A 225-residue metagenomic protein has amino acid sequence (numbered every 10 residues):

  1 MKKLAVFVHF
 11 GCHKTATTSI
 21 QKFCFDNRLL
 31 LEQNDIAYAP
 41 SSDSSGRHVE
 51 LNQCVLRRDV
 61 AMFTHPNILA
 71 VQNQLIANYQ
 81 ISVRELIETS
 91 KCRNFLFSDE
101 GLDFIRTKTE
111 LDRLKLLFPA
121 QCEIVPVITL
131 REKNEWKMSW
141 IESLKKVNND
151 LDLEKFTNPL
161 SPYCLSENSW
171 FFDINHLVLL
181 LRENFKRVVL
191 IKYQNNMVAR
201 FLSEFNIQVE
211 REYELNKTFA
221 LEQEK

Functional and structural regions predicted by a protein language model:
M1-K225: Anion-recognition interface
